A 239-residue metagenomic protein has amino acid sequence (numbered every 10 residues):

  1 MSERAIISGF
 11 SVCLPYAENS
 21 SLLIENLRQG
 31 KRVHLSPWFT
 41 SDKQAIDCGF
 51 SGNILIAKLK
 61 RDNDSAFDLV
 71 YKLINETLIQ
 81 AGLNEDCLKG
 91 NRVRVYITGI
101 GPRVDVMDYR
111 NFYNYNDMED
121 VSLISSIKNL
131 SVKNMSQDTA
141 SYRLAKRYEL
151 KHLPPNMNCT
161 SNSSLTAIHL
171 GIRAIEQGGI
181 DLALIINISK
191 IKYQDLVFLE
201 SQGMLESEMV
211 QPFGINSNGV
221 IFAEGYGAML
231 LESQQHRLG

Functional and structural regions predicted by a protein language model:
M1-H152, R173, K192, L205-I221 (+1 more regions): Conserved "HGTGT" condensation-loop signature of ketosynthase/thiolase-family condensing enzymes that catalyze
Q137-S141, M157-H169, F222-E224: A glycine-rich, Thr/Ser-enriched phosphate-binding loop motif common to dinucleotide/cofactor-binding enzymes
I175-Q177: Basic phosphate/pyrophosphate-binding loop/patch that engages nucleotide-derived ligands
G179-D181: Short, high-confidence coil segments that cap the C-terminus of an alpha-helix and link into the following beta-strand
S189: Catalytic metal-binding/acid-base residues of hydrolase active sites
Q202: Carboxylate- and glycine-rich phosphate/diphosphate-binding segment that chelates Mg2+/Mn2+
